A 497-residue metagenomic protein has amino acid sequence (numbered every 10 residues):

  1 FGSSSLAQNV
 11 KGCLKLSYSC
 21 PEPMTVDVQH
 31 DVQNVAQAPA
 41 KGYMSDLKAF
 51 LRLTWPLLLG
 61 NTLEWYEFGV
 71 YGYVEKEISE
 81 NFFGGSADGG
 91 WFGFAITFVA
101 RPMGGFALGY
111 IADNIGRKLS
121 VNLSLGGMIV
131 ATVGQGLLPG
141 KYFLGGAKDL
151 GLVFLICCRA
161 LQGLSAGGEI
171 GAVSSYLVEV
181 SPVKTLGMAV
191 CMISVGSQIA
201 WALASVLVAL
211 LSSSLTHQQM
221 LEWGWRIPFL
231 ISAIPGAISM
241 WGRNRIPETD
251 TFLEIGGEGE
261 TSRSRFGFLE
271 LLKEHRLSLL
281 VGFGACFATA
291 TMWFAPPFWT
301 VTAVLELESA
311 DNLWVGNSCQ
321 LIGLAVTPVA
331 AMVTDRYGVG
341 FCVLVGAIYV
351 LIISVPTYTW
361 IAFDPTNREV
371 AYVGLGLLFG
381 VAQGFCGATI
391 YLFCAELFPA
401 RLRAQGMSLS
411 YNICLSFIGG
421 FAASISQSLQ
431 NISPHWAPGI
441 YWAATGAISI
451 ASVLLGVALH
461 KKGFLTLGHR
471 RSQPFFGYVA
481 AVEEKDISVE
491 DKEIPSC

Functional and structural regions predicted by a protein language model:
G72, R276-G323, G419-A422: Extracytoplasmic gate region of multi-pass secondary transporters
E75-M103, A147: Extracellular/periplasmic helix-loop-helix junction of adjacent transmembrane segments in MFS-like secondary
M103-F143: Conserved MFS/SLC helix-loop-helix module at the cytosolic interface between two early adjacent transmembrane helices
G105-G116, T327-V339: Helix-to-loop junctions at the C-terminal end of transmembrane segments in multipass secondary transporters
N114-L125, R336-I348: Cytoplasmic membrane-interface "Motif A"-like loop-to-helix N-cap segments of 12-TM Major Facilitator Superfamily
G126-A147, Y349-P365: C-terminal ends and interior cores of transmembrane alpha-helices in multi-pass membrane transporters/permeases
G187-S212, P235, S410-A422: Glycine-rich segments within core transmembrane alpha-helices of 12-TM secondary carriers
F341-T389: C-terminal transmembrane helical hairpin of 12-TM major facilitator-type secondary transporters
